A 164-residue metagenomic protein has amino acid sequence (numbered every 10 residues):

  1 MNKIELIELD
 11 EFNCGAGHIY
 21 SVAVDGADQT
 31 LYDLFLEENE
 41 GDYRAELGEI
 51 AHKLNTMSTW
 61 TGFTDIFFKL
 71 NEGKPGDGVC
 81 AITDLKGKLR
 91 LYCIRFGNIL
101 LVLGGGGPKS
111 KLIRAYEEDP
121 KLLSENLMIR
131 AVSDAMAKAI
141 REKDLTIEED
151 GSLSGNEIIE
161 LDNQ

Functional and structural regions predicted by a protein language model:
M1-K88, K111-Q164: Basic, Lys/Arg-enriched alpha-helical interface segments
K88-I94: Short acidic loop-to-beta-strand element that houses the catalytic metal-binding Asp/Glu of nuclease active sites
I94-L103: Active-site beta-strand-loop-beta-strand hairpin of nuclease catalytic cores that positions key catalytic residues
L100, K109-S110: A short acidic, glycine/proline-enriched capping/turn motif at secondary-structure boundaries, especially helix N-cap
